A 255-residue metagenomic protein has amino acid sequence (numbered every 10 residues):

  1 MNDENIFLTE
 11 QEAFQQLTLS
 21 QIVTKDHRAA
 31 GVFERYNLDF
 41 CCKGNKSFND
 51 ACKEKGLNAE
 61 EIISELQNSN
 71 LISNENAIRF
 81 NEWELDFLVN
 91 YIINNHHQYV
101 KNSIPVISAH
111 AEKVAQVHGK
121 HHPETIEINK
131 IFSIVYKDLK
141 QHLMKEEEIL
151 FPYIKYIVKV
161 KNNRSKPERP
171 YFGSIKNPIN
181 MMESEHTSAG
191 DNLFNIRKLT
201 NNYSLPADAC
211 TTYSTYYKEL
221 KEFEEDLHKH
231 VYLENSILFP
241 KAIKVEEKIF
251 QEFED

Functional and structural regions predicted by a protein language model:
M1-D255: Small-residue-biased structural context
